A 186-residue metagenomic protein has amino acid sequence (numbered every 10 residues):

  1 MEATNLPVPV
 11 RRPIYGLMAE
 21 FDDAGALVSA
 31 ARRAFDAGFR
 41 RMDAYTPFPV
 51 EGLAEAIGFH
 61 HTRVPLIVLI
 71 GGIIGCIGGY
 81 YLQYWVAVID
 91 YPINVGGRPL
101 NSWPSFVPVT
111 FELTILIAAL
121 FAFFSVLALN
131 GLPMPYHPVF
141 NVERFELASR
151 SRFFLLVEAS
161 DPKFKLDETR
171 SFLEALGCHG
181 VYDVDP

Functional and structural regions predicted by a protein language model:
E2-A44, E51-A54, P92-F111, I115-P186: Cytosol/matrix-facing juxtamembrane amphipathic, basic-hydrophobic segments adjacent to a transmembrane helix
F59-Q83: Short, structured active-site "lid" loops
Q83-P92: Membrane-helix interface motif
